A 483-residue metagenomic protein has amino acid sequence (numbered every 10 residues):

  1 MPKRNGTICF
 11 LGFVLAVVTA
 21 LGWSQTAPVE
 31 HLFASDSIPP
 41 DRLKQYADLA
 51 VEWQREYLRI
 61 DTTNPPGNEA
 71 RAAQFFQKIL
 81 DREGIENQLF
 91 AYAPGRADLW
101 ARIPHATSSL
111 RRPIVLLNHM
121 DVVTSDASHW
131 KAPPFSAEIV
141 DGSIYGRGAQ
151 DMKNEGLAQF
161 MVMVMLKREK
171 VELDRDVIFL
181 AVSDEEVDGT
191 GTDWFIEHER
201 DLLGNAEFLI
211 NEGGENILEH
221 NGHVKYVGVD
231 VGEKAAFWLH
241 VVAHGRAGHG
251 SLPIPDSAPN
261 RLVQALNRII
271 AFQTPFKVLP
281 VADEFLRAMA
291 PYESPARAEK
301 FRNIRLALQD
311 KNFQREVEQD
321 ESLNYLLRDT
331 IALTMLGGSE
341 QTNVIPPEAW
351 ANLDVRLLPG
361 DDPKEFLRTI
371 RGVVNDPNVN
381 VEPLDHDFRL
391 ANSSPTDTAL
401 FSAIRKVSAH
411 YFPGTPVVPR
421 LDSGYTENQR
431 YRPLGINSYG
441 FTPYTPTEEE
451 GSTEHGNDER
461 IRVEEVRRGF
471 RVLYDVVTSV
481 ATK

Functional and structural regions predicted by a protein language model:
M1-L11: Bacterial N-terminal signal peptides that target proteins for export
C9-G22: Bacterial N-terminal signal peptides
A27-A127, E348, R468: N-terminal helical capping/dimerization or prosegment-like subdomains of hydrolases acting on amide or phosphate bonds
S109-R111, I217-L218, P275-E340, P347-E348 (+3 more regions): An extended, acidic, His-containing surface patch that forms the Zn2+-binding/catalytic region of metallohydrolases
L110-A181: Active-site metal-coordination/substrate-binding segment of hydrolases, especially metallo-dependent peptidases
D174-S257: Histidine/acidic-residue-rich, glycine-tolerant segments that coordinate divalent metal ions
D256, F366-V374: Short amphipathic alpha-helices in soluble, non-transmembrane regions that often serve as interface/regulatory elements
